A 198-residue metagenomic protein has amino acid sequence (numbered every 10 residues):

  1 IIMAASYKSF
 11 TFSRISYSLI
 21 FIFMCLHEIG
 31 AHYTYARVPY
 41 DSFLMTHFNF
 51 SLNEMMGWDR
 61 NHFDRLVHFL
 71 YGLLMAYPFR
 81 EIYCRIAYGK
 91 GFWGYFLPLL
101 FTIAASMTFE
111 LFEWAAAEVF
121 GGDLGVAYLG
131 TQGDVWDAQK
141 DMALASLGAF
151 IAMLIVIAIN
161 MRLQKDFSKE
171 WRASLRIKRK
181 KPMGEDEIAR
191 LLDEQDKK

Functional and structural regions predicted by a protein language model:
I1-V119, D123-L124, S146-L147, L154-K198: Bulky hydrophobic segments
F109, G133-W136, I151: Short, flexible micro-motifs
G122-Q139: Short, membrane-exposed interhelical loops at transmembrane-helix boundaries
A138-G148: Pore domain of cation channels
